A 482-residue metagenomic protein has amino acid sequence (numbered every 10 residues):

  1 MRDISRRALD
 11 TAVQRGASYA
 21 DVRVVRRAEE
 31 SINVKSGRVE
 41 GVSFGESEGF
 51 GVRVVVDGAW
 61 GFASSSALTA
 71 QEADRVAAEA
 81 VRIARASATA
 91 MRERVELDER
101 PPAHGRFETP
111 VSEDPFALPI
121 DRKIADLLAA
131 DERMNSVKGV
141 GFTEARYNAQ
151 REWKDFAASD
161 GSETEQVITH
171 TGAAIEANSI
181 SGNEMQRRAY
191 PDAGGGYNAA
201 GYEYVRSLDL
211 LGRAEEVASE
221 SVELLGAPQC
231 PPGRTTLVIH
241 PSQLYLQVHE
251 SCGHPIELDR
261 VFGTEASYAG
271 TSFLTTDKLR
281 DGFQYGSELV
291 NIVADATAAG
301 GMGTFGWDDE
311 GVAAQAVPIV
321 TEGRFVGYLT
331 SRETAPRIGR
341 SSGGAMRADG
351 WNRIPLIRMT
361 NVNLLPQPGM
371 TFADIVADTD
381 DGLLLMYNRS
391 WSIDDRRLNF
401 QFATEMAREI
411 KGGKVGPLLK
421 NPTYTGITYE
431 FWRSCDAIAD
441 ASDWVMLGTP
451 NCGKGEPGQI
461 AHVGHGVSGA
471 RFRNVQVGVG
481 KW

Functional and structural regions predicted by a protein language model:
M1-W482: N-terminal small-residue-enriched
